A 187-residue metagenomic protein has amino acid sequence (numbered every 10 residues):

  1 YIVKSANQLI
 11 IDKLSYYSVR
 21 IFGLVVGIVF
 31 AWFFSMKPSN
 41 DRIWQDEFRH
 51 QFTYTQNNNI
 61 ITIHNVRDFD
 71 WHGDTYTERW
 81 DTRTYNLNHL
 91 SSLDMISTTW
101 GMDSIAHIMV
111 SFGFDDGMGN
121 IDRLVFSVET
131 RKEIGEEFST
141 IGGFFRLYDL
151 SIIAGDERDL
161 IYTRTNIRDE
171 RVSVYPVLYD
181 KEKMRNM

Functional and structural regions predicted by a protein language model:
Y1-L14: N-terminal Lys/Arg-rich, disordered targeting/topogenic segments
V19-F34: Hydrophobic membrane-insertion alpha-helices, especially the h-region of bacterial N-terminal signal peptides
K37-T55: Alpha-helical transmembrane signal-anchor/signal-peptide segments
E47-H50, N57-N59, S104-H107: A short, compositionally biased
I61, H72-V174: Glycine-rich catalytic cores of cysteine/serine-nucleophile enzymes that process amide/ester linkages in cell-envelope
R171-M187: Membrane-proximal, solvent-exposed terminal domains/tails of membrane-associated proteins
